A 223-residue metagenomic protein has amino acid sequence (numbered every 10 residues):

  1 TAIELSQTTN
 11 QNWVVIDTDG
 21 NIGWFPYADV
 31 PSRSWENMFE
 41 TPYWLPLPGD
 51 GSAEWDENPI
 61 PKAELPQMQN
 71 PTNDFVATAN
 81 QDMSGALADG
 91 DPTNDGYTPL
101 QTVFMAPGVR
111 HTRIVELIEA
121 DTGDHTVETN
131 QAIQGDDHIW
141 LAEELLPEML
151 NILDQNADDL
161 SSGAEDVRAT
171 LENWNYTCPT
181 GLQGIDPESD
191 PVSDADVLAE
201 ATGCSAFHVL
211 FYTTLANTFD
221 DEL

Functional and structural regions predicted by a protein language model:
T1-Q7: Alpha/propeptide regions of enzymes that mature by internal proteolysis
D17-L223: Long, compositionally biased non-active-site segments enriched in small/hydrophobic residues and glycine
